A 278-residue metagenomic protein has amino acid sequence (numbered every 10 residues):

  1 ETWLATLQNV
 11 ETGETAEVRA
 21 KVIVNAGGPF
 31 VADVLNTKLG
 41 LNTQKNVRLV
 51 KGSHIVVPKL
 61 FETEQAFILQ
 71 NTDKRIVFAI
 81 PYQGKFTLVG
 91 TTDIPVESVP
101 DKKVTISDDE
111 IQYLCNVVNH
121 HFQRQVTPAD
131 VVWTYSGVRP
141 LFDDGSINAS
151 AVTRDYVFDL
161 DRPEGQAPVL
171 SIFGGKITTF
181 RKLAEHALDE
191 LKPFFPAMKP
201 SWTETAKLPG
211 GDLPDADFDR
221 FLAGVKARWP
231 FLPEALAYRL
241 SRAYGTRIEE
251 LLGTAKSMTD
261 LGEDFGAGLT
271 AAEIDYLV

Functional and structural regions predicted by a protein language model:
E1, G27-T43, V57-E62, Q70-T72 (+3 more regions): C-terminal accessory subdomains/tails of enzymes that are appended
E1-L7: Feature captures the FAD/FMN-dependent oxidoreductase FAD-binding
A5, V18, G27: A Rossmann-like FAD-binding core segment of flavoenzymes
L7-T12, N116-H120: Flavin (primarily FAD) cofactor-binding/catalytic cores of flavoenzymes
G13-V22: Core beta-strand elements of the Rossmann-like FAD/NAD(P) dinucleotide-binding domain in flavoenzyme oxidoreductases
R19, I76-A79, V157: Short, surface-exposed charged micro-motifs
N46-V47, F78-I80: Replace "in large, NTP-powered and nucleic-acid-processing enzymes" with "in large, NTP-powered factors and other
R48-K59: Conserved A3 ("GATE") glycine/threonine-rich loop of ANL adenylate-forming enzymes
